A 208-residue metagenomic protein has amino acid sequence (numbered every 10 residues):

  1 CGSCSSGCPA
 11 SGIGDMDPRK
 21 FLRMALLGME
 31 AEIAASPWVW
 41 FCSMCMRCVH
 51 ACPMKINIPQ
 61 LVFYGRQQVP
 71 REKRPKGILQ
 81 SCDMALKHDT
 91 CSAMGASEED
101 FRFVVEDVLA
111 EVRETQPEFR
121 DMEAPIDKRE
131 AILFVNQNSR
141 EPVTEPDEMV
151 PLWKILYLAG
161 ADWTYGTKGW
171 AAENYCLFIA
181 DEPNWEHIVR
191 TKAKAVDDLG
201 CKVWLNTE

Functional and structural regions predicted by a protein language model:
C1-F41: Ferredoxin-type iron-sulfur electron-transfer modules and their immediate structural context
A25-N206: Iron-sulfur-cluster electron-transfer modules
